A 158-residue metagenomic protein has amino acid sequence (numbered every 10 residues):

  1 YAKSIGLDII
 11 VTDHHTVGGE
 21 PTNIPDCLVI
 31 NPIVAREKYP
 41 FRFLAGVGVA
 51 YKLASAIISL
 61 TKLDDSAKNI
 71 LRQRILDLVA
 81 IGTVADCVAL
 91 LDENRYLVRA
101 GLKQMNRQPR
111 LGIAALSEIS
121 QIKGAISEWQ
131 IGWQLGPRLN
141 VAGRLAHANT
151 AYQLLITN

Functional and structural regions predicted by a protein language model:
Y1-N158: Replace "Mg2+/Mn2+-dependent" with "divalent metal-dependent
